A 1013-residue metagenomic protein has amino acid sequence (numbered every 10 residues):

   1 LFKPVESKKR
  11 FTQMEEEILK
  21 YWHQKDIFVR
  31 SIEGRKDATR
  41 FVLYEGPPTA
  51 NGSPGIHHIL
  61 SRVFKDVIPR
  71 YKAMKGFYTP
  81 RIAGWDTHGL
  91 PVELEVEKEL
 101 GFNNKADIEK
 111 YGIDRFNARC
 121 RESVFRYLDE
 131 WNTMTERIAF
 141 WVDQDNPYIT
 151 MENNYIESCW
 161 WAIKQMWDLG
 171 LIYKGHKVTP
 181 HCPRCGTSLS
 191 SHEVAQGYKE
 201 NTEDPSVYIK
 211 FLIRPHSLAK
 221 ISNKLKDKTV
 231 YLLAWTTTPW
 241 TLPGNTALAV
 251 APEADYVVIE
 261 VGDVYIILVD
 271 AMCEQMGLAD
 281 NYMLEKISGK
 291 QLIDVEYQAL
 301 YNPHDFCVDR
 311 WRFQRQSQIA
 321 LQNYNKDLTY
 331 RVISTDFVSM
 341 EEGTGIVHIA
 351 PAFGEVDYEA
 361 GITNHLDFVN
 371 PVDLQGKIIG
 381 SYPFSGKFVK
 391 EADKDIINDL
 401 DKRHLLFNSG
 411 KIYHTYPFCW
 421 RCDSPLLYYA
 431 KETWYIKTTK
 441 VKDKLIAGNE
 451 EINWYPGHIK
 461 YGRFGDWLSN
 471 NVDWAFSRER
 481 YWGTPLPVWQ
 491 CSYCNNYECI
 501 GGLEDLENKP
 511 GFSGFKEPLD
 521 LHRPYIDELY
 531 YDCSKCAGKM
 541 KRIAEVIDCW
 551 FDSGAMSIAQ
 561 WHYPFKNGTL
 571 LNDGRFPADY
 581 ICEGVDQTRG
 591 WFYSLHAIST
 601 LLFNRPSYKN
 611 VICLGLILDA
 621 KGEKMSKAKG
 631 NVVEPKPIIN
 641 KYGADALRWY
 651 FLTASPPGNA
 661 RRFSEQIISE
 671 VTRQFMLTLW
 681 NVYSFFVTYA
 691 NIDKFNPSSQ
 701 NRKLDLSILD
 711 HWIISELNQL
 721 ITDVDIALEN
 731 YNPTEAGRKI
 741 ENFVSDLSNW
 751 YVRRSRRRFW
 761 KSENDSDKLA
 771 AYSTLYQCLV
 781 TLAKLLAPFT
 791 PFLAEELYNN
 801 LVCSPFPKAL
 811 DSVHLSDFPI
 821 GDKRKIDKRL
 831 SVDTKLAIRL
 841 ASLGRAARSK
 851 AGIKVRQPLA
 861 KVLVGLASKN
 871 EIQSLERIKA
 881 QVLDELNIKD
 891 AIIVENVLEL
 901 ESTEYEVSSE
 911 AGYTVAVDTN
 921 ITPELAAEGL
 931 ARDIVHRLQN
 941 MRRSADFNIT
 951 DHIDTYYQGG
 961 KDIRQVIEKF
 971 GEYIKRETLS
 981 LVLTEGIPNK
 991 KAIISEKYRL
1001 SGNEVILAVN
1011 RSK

Functional and structural regions predicted by a protein language model:
L1-R10, I446-H458, S698, R702: Short, contiguous pre-domain boundary segments
F2-G262, A350-F384, L405-L445, L468-N471 (+5 more regions): N-terminal, positively charged nucleic-acid-binding surface of large information/translation enzymes
S7, H57, G84-W85, N117-R121 (+12 more regions): Conserved short loop/turn motifs at secondary-structure junctions
L19, W167-A195, K199-T202, G277-L278 (+6 more regions): Amphipathic alpha-helical
V63-P80, E355-N364, I397-L400, T588-N604 (+2 more regions): Metal-dependent nuclease catalytic cores in nucleic-acid-processing enzymes, especially RNase H-like/related
G244-T246, A254-L374, D401: Catalytic alpha/beta core of large soluble enzyme barrels
E391-Y416, L840-L843: Phosphate/diphosphate-binding loops
D466, N470-F551, A555-S557, Y563 (+2 more regions): Feature 926 captures the class I aminoacyl-tRNA synthetase adenylation module centered on the KMSKS loop
